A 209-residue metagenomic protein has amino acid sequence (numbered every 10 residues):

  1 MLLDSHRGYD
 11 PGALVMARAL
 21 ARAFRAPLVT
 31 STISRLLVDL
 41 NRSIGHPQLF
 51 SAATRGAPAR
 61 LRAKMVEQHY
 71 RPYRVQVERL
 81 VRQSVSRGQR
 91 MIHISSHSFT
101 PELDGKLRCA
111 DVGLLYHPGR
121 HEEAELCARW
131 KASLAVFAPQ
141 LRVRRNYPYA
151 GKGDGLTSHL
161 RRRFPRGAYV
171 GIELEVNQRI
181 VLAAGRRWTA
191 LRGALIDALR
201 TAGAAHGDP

Functional and structural regions predicted by a protein language model:
M1-P209: N-terminal catalytic or cofactor-binding beta/alpha core of small enzyme domains
